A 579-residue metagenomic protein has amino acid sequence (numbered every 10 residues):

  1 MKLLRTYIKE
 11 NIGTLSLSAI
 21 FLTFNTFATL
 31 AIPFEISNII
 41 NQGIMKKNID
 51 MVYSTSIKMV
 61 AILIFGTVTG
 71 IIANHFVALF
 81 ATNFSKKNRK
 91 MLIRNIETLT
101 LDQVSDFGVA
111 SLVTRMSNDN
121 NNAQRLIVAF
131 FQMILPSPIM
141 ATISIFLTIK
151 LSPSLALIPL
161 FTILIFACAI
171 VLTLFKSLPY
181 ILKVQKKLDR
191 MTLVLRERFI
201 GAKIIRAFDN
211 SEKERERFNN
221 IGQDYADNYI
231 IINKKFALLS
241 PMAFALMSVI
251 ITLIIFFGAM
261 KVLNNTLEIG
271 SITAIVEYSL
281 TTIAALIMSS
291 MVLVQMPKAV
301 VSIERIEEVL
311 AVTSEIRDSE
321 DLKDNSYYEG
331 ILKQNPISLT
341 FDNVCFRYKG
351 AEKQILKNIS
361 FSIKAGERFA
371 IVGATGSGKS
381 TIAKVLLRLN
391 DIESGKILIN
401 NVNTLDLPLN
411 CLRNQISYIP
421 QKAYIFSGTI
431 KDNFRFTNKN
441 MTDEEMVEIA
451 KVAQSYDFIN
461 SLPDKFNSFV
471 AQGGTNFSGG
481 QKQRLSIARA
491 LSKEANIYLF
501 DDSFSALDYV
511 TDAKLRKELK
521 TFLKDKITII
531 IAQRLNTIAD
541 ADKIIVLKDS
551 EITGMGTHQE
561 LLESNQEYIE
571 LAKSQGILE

Functional and structural regions predicted by a protein language model:
M1-I32, I36, I44-M59, A73-V77 (+15 more regions): Membrane-integrated ABC transporters
E10, T14-F27, I62, V68 (+2 more regions): Transmembrane helices of ABC transporter permease
E10-I12, V77, L101-D102, N118-I127 (+8 more regions): An intracellular "coupling" helix at the cytosolic face of ABC transporter transmembrane type-1 domains
T23-A31, I64-I71, N122-L126, F130-T142 (+5 more regions): Hydrophobic alpha-helical transmembrane bundles that constitute the permease/transmembrane domains of multi-pass
K46, T82, K90-T114, N118-N120 (+5 more regions): Short intracellular "coupling" helices and adjacent cytoplasmic loop segments at the cytosolic face of multi-pass
K47-N48, V52, L147-F161, I231-R305 (+1 more regions): Helix-loop-helix
S326-E579: ABC-type nucleotide-binding domain
